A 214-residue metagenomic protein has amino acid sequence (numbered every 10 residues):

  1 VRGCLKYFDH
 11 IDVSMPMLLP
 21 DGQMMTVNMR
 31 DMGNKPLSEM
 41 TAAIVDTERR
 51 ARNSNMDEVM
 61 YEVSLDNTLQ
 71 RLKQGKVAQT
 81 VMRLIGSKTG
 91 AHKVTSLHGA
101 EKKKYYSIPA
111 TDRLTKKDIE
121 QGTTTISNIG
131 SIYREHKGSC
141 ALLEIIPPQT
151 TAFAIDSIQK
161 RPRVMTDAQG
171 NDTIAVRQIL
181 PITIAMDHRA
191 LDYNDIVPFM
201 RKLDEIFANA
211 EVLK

Functional and structural regions predicted by a protein language model:
V1-K214: C-terminal catalytic/motor cores of large multi-domain enzyme assemblies
